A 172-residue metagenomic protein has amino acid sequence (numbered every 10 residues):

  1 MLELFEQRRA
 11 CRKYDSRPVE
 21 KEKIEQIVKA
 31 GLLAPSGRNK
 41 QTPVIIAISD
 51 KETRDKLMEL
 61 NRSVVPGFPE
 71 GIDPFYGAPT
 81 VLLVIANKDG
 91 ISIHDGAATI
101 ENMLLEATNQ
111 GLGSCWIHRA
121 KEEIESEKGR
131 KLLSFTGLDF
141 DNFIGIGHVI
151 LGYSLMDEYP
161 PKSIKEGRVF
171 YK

Functional and structural regions predicted by a protein language model:
M1-K172: Acidic, surface-exposed loops and disordered segments
